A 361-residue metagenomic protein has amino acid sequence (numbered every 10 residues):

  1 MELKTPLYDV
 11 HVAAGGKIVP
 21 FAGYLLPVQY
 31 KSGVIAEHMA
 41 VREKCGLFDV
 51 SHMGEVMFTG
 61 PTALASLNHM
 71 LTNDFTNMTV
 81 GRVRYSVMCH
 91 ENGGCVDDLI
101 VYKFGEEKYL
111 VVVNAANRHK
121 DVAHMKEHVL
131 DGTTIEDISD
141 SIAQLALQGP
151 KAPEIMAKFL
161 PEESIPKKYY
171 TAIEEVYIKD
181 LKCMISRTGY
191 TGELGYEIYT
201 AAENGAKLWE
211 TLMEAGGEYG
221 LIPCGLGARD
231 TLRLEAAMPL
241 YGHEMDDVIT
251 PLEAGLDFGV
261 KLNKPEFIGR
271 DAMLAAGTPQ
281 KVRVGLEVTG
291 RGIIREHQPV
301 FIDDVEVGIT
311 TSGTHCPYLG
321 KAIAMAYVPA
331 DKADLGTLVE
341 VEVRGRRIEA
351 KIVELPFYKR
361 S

Functional and structural regions predicted by a protein language model:
M1-G16, P20-A22, L26-Y30, F104-S361: Conserved, structured C-terminal
M1-S86, G94, G227: Acidic, proline/glycine-enriched N-terminal capping motif
E37-V41, N92-C95, L99, K182-S186: Membrane-targeting and insertion segments and their boundary/processing signals
D49, D98, E197: Acidic active-site catalytic centers that drive phospho-/nucleotidyl reactions and related ester hydrolyses
V50-T62, Y102-L110, L147-Q148: N-terminal glycine-rich flavin-associated loop
P61-C95, P153-L181: Internal amphipathic helical hairpin motif
D74-H128: Well-ordered mid-protein domain cores that form the structural environment of catalytic cofactors
